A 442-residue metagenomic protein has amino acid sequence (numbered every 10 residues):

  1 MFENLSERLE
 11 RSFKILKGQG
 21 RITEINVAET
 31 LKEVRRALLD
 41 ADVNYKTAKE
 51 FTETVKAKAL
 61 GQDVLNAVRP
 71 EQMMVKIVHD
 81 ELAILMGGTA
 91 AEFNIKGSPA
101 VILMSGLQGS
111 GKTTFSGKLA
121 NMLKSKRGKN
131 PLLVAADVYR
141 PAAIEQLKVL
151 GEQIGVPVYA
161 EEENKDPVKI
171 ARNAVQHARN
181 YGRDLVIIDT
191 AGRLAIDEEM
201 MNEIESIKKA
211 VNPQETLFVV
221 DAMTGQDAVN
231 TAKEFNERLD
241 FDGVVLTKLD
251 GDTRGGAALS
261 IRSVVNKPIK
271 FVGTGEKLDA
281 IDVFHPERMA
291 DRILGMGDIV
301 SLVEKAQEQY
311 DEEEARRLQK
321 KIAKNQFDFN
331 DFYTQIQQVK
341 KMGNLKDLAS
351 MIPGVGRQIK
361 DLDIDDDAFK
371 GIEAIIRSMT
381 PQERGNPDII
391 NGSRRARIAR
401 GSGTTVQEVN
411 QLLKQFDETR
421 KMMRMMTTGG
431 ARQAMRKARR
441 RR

Functional and structural regions predicted by a protein language model:
F2-Q19, R288-R442: Long amphipathic alpha-helical segments used for membrane anchoring, targeting, substrate engagement, or oligomerization
R8-A136, A143-N164, A171-T190: Primarily NTPase-proximal linker/entry elements flanking Walker-type ATP/GTP-binding cores
L16, D42-N44, V78, L107 (+9 more regions): Residue-level signature of catalytic and energy-coupling elements of molecular machines, predominantly ATP/GTP-dependent
Q19, N26, N66, E92-K96 (+15 more regions): Replace "in large, NTP-powered and nucleic-acid-processing enzymes" with "in large, NTP-powered factors and other
G109-S110, Y139-P141, K165-P167, G192-I196 (+2 more regions): Short, small-residue-enriched loops and turns at beta-alpha junctions that line or gate enzyme active sites
K126-L132, I154-V158, D184-V186, V211-T216 (+2 more regions): Short, surface-exposed connector motifs at secondary-structure boundaries
P141-L147, A228-T231: Short, glycine/polar-rich helix-capping loops at beta-to-alpha or helix-loop-helix junctions that flank or form
A171-V175, R179, R183, A195 (+2 more regions): Conserved phosphate-handling catalytic cores of large alpha/beta enzymes
